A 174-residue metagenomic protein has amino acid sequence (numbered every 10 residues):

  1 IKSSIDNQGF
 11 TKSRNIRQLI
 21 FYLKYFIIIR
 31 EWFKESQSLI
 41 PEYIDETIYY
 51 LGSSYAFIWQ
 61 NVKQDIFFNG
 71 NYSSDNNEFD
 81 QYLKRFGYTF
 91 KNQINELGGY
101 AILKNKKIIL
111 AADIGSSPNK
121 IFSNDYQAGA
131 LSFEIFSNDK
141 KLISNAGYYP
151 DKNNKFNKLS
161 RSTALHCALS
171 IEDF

Functional and structural regions predicted by a protein language model:
I1-S3: Short, charged, amphipathic alpha-helices and their helix-cap/turn boundaries
D6-S144, Y148: Carbohydrate-active enzyme catalytic cores, enriched for enzymes that act on polyanionic acidic polysaccharides
G129-F174: Active-site rim segments in enzyme catalytic domains, especially the processed small/beta chain of N-terminal
